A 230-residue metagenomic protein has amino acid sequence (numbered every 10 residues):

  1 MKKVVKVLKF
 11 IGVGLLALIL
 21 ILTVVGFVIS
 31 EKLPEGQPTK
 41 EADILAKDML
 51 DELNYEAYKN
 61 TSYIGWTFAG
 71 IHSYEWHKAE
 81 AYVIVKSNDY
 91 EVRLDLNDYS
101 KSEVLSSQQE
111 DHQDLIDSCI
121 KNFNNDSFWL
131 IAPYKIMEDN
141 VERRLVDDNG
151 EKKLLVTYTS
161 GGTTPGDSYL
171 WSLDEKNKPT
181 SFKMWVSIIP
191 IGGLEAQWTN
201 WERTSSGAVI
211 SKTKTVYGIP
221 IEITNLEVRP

Functional and structural regions predicted by a protein language model:
M1-K6: N-terminal Lys/Arg-rich, disordered targeting/topogenic segments
L8-G12, L16-T67: N-terminal leader/targeting segments and the immediate start of mature chains
D43-D111, Y134-G150, S160: N-terminal mature ectodomain segment of secretory-pathway/periplasmic proteins
A46-D51, K59-N60, I64, K121-S127 (+1 more regions): Short, basic/low-complexity N-terminal boundary segments at the transition from targeting/disordered tails
Y58, W66, W76, W129 (+3 more regions): Tryptophan-centered motif/residue detector
A79-V85, E110-L115, W129-A132, T199-S205 (+2 more regions): A general structural signal for short secondary-structure boundary/capping elements
S100-L173, S187-G192: Flexible, processing/modification-adjacent segments and terminal tails in exported/periplasmic/extracellular proteins
G150-P230: Gly/Pro-enriched, hydrophobic low-complexity segments that function as extracytoplasmic propeptides/linkers
